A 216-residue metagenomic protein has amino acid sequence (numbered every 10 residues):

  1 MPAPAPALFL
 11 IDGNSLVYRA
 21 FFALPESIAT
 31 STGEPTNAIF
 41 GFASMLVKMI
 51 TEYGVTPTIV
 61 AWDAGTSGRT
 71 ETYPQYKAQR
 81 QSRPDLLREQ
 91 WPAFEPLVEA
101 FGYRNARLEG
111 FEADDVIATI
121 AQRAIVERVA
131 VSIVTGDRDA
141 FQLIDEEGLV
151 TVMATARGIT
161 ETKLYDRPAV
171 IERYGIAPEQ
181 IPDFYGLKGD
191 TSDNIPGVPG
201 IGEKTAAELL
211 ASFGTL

Functional and structural regions predicted by a protein language model:
P2-V134, R138-T160, L164-D166: Noncatalytic, basic helical substrate-engagement surface that gates or grips nucleic-acid strands
L97-F101, R123, R173, F184-L187 (+1 more regions): Conserved, well-folded catalytic cores of nucleic-acid-processing and energy-transducing macromolecular machines
E109, A154-A156, Y174, Y185-K188: Residues at the C-termini of beta-strands that transition into short coil/loop
V126, V170, I195-P196: Short flexible/disordered coil segments
V131, A169-D183: A polyampholytic, Gly/Pro-enriched intrinsically disordered region
A177-L216: Accessory alpha-helical DNA-binding modules that contact the DNA backbone or grooves
